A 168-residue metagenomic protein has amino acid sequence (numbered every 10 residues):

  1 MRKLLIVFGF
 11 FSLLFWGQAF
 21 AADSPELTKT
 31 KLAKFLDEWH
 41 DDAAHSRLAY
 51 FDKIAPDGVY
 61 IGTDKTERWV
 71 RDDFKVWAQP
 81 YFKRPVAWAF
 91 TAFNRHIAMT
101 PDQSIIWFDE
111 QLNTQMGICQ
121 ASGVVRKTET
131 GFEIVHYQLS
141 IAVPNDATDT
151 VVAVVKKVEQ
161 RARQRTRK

Functional and structural regions predicted by a protein language model:
M1-L4: Positively charged n-region of N-terminal signal peptides that target proteins for export
I6-F15: Bacterial N-terminal signal peptides
G17-K53, D146-K168: Short, low-complexity N-terminal intrinsically disordered segments enriched in polar/charged residues
P25, I97-S104, V125-E133: A short, structured loop/turn motif at beta-sheet edges
A55, D64, N94, E110-T114 (+2 more regions): A mature extracytoplasmic/lumenal domain signature
D57-W69, P80-A87: A short gly/proline-enriched turn/hairpin at secondary-structure junctions
K75-I118: Surface-exposed, charged secondary-structure patches
Q120-D149: Short beta-strand edge/turn micro-motifs at domain boundaries
